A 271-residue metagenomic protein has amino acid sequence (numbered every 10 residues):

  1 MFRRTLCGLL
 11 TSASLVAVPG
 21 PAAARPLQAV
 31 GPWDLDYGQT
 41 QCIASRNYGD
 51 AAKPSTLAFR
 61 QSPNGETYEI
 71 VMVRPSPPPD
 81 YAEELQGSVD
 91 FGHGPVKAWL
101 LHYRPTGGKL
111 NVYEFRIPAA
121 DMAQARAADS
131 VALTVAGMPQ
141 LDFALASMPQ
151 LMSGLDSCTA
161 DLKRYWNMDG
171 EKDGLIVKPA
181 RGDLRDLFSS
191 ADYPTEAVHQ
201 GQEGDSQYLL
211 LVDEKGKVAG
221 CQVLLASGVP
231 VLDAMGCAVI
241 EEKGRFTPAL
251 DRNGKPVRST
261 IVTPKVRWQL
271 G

Functional and structural regions predicted by a protein language model:
M1-L9: Bacterial N-terminal signal peptides that target proteins for export
G8-A17: Bacterial N-terminal signal peptides
V18-A24: Sec/Tat signal peptide C-region and signal peptidase I cleavage site
R25-D80: An ectodomain-focused feature that recognizes extracytoplasmic/extracellular
V71-R74, P79-W99: Extended low-complexity, serine/threonine- and proline-enriched intrinsically disordered segments
S153-H199, A238-E242: Acidic, low-complexity proline/glycine/alanine-rich linker and hinge segments
Q202, K217-A249: A short, well-structured alpha-helical segment
C237-G271: Short, positively biased Gly/Pro-containing turn/loop motifs at secondary-structure boundaries
